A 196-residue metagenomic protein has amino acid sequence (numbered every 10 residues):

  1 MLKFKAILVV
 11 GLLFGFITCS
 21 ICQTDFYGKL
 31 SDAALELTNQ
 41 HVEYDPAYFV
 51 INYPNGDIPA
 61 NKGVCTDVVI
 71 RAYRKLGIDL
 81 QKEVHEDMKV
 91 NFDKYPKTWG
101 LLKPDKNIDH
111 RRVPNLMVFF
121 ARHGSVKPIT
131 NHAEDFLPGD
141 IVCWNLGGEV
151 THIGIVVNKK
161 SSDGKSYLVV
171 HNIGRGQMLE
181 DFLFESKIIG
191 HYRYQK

Functional and structural regions predicted by a protein language model:
M1-L8: Bacterial N-terminal signal peptides that target proteins for export
L8-I17: Bacterial N-terminal signal peptides
C19-G63: Active-site-adjacent structural segments surrounding the nucleophilic cysteine of cysteine proteases and isopeptidases
F26-S31, K89-V169: ...with weaker cross-activation on analogous glycine-rich loops/strands in unrelated enzymes
L35, N39, I70-I78, H85 (+2 more regions): Sec-exported extracytoplasmic/periplasmic mature domains
P46-T66, D79-K103: Acidic helix-start/capping segments at beta-turn-to-alpha-helix junctions
E83, N145-G147, N172-G174: Active-site-proximal beta-strand/loop segments in catalytic clefts of secreted hydrolases
G164-K196: Low-complexity, Gly/Ser/Thr/Pro-rich intrinsically disordered linker/tail segments
